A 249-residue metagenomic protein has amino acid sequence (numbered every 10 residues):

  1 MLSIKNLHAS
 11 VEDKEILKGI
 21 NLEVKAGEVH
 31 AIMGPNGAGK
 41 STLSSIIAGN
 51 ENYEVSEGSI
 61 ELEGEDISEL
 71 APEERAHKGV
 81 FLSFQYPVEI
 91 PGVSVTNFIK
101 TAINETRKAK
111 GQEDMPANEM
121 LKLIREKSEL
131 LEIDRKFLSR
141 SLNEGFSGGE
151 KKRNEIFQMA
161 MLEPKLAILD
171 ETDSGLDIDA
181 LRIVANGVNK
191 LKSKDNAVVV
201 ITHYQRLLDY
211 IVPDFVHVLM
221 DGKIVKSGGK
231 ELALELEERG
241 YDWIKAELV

Functional and structural regions predicted by a protein language model:
L2-I4, L17-G19: Conserved structural motif at the start of ABC-family nucleotide-binding domains
M33-P35: The feature captures the beta-strand-to-loop junction immediately N-terminal to the Walker
S59-R75, N143: ABC ATPase NBD Q-loop/coupling interface
L82, Y86, G92-K108, M120-L123: Q-loop/switch helix immediately C-terminal to the Walker
M159-A160: ABC ATPase C-loop
I168-T172, D179: Walker B catalytic motif
F215, L219, K223-A246: Conserved beta-strand-loop-alpha-helix hinge in the C-terminal portion of ABC ATPase nucleotide-binding domains
